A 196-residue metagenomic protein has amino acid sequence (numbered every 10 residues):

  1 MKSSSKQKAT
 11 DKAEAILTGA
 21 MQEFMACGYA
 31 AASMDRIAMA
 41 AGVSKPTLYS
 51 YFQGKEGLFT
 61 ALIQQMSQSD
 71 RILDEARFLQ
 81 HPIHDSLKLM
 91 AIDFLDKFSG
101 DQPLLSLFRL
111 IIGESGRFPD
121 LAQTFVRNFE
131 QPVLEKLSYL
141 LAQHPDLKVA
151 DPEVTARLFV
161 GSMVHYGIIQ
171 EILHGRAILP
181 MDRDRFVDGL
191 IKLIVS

Functional and structural regions predicted by a protein language model:
M1-V43, S50-G57: Basic, helix-initiating cap at the start of DNA-binding domains
K12, K55, M66, L87-M90 (+6 more regions): Hydrophobic/aromatic residues within well-ordered alpha-helical segments
I16, G54-F59, S69, L121 (+1 more regions): Short amphipathic alpha-helical segment with a characteristic S/N-K-E followed by hydrophobic residues
T18, H84-S99, L105-R109, E153 (+3 more regions): Amphipathic alpha-helical segments that line or abut small-molecule/effector binding pockets and mediate allosteric
T60-D93, Y139: Amphipathic alpha-helical linker/stalk segments
S99-R127, I168-L173: Amphipathic alpha-helical segments used for helix-helix packing
P119-D146, D188: Amphipathic alpha-helical packing segments from all-alpha helical-bundle domains
A142-I191: Hydrophobic/aromatic-rich alpha-helical bundle segments in the mid-to-C-terminal region
